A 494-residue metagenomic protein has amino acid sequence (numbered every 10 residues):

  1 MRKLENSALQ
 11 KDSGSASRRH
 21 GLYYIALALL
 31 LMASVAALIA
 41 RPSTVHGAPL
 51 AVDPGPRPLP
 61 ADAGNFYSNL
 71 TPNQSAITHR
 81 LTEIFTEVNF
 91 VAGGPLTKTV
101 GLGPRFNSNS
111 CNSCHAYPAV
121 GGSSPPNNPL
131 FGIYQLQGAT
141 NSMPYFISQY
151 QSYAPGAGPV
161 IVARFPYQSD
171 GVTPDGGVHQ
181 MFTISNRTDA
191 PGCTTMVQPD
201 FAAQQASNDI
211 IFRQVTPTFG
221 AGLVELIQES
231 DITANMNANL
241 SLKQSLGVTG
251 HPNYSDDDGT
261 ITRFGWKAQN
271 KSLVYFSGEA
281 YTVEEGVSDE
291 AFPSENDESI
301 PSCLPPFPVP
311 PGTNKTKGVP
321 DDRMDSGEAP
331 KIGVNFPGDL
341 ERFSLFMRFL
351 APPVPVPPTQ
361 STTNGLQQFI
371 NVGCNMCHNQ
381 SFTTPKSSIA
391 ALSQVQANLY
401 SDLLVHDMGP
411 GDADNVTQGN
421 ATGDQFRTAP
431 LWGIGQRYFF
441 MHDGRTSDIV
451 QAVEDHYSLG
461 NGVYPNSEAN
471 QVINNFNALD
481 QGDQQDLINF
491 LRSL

Functional and structural regions predicted by a protein language model:
M1-R19: N-terminal secretory signal peptides that target proteins for export/translocation
R19-H20, P42: Hydrophobic alpha-helical segments, especially transmembrane helices and their immediate juxtamembrane helical caps
G21-I25: Short, hydrophobic alpha-helical membrane anchors of single-pass surface/secreted proteins
A26-A37: Bacterial N-terminal signal peptides
A37-L494: Periplasmic c-type cytochrome electron-transfer domains
